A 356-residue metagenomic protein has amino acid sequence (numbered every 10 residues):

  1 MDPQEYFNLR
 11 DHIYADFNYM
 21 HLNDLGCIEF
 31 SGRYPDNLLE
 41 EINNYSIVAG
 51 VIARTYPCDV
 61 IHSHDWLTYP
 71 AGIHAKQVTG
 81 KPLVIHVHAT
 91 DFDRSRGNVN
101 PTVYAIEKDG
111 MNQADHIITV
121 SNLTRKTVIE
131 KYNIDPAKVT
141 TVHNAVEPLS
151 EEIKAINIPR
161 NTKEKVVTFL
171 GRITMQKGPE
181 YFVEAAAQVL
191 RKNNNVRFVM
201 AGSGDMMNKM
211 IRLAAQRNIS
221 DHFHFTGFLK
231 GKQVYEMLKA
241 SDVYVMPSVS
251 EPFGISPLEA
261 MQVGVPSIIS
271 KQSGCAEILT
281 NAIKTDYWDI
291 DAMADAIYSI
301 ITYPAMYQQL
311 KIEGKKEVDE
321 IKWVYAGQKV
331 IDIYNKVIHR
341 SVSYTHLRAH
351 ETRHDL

Functional and structural regions predicted by a protein language model:
M1-A53: A conserved catalytic-core segment of Leloir-type glycosyltransferases
L123, A145: Carbohydrate-associated surface elements
P159-A186, K311: Conserved donor-binding/catalytic core segment of Leloir-type glycosyltransferases
K209-L229: Nucleotide-activated donor-binding/catalytic signature segment of Leloir-type glycosyltransferases, i.e., the conserved
V249: Aromatic "clamp/platform" in nucleotide-sugar-dependent glycosyltransferases that forms part of the donor/acceptor
P266-I269: Short hydrophobic beta-strand element within catalytic cores of glycosyltransferases and related nucleotide-activated
A282-D291, S299-P304: Conserved acidic donor-binding segment of nucleotide-sugar-dependent glycosyltransferases
T345-H354: Conserved small/polar residues in nucleotide/adenosyl-binding loops
